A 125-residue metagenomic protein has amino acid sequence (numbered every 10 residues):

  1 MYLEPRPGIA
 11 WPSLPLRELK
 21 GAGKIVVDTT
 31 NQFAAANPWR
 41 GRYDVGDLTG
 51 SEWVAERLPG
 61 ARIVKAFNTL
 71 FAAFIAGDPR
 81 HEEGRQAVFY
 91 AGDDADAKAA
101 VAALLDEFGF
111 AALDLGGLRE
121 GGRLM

Functional and structural regions predicted by a protein language model:
M1-I25, T30-P38: Rossmann-like NAD(P)-binding element
L3, Y43, Y90: Glycine- and other small-residue-rich loops at beta-strand/loop junctions that grip anionic moieties
P7-G8, L48, D94-A95: Alpha-helix N-cap/helix-start capping motif
E18-K20, Y43-V45, E107: Glycine-rich, phosphate-binding/catalytic loops in enzymes
V27-G84, A102: Glycine-/Pro-rich loop/turn segments that contact NAD(P) or position catalytic residues in Rossmann-like domains
A36, R123-L124: A short beta-to-alpha transition loop/helix N-cap that caps and shapes the active-site region
E56-I63, T69, H81-R123: Internal alpha-helical scaffold of NAD(P)-dependent oxidoreductase catalytic cores
